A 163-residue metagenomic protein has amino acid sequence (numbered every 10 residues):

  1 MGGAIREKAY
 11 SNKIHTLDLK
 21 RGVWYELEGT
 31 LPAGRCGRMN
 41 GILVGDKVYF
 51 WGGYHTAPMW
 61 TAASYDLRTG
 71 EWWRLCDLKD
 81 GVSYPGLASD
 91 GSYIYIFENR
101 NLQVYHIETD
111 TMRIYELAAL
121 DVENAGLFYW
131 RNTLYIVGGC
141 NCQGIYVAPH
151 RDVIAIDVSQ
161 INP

Functional and structural regions predicted by a protein language model:
M1-P163: Kelch-like beta-propeller repeat domains
